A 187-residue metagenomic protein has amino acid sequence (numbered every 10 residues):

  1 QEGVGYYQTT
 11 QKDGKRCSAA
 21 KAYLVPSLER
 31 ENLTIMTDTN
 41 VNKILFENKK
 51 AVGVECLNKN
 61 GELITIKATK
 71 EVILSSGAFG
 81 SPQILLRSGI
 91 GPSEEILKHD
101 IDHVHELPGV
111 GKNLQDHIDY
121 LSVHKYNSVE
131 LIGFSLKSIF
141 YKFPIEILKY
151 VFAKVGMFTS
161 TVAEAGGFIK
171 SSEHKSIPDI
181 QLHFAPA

Functional and structural regions predicted by a protein language model:
Q1-A51, E55-L57, L121-P144: Conserved redox-cofactor binding core of oxidoreductases
M36-T37, L74-S75, H103-E106: General beta-strand structural signal in soluble alpha/beta enzymes
N42-K43, F79-S81: Glycine-rich nucleotide phosphate-binding loop and flanking beta-alpha elements of Rossmann-like dinucleotide-binding
K50, N60-I64, S176: Short acidic/polar mixed-charge low-complexity motifs
N60-F79: Core beta-strand elements of the Rossmann-like FAD/NAD(P) dinucleotide-binding domain in flavoenzyme oxidoreductases
P82, P92-A187: Mid-to-C-terminal "cap/lid" subdomains and adjacent gly/pro-rich loops that border and regulate access to redox
L86: Residues forming the flavin
